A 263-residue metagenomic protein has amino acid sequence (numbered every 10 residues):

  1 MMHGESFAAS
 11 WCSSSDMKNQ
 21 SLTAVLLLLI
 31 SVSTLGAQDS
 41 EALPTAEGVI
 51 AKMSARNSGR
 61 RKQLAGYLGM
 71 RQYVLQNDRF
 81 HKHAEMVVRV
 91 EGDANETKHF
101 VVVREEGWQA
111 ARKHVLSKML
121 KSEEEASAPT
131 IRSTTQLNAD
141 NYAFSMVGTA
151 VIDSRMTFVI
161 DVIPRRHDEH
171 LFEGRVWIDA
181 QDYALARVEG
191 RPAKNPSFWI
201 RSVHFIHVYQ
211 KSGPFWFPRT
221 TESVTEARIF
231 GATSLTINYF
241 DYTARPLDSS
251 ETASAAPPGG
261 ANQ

Functional and structural regions predicted by a protein language model:
E5, S10-V25: Bacterial N-terminal signal peptides that target proteins for export
A8, S15-D16, R112, Q181 (+1 more regions): Short, isolated positions within intrinsically disordered regulatory regions of eukaryotic proteins
C12, S31-T34: Intrinsic disorder/low-complexity segments in short proteins, especially the signal peptide and propeptide regions
A24-V32: Bacterial N-terminal signal peptides
Q38-E173, A180-A184, A193-V203, Q210-F217 (+1 more regions): Structured extracytoplasmic
V188, T221-S223: Beta-strand-dense domains in secreted/periplasmic systems and polymorphic toxin scaffolds
